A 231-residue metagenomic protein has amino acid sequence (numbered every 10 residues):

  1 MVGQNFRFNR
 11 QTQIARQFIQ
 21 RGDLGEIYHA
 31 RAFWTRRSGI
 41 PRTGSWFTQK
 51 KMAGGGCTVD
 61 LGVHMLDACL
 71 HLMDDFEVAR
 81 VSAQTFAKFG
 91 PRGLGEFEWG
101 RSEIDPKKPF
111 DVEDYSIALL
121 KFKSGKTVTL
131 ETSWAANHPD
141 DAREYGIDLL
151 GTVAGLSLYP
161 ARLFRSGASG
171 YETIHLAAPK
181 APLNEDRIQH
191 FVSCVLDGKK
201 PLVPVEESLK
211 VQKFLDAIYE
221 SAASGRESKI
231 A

Functional and structural regions predicted by a protein language model:
M1, F6-P109, G225: Predominantly a Rossmann-like dinucleotide-binding segment in NAD(P)-dependent oxidoreductases
R7, N137, K210: Glycine-/small-residue-rich active-site loops that bind phosphorylated ligands and cofactors
T12, M65-L66, N184-Q189, L215-D216: A general structural signal for well-ordered alpha-helical segments in protein cores
Q20, K123-S124, F191-A231: C-terminal helix-rich "cap/oligomerization" subdomain common to oxidoreductases
I27, P41, V81, Y159 (+3 more regions): Short, hydrophobic secondary-structure boundary micro-motifs
M65-A68, E77, Y145, R187-F191: Hydrophobic alpha-helical segments typical of transmembrane helices and their membrane-interface/capping positions
D105-R187: NAD(P)-dinucleotide binding in Rossmann-like oxidoreductases
